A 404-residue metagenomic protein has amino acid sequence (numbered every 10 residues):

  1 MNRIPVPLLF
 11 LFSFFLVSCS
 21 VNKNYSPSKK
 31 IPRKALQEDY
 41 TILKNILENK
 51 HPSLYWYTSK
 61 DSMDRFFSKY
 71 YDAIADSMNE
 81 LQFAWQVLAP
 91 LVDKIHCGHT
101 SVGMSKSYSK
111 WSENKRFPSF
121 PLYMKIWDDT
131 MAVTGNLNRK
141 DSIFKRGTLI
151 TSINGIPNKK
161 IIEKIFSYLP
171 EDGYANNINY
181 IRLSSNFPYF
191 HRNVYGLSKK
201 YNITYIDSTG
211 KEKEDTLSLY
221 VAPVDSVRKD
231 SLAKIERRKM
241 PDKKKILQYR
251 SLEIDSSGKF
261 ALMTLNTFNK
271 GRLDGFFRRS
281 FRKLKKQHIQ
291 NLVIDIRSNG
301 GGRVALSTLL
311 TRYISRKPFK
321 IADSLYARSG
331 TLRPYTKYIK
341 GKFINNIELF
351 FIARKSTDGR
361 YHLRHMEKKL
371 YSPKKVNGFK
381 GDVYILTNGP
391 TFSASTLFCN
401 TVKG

Functional and structural regions predicted by a protein language model:
M1-L8: Bacterial N-terminal signal peptides that target proteins for export
L8-L16: Bacterial N-terminal signal peptides
S20-L292, I296-Y326, Y338, Y384: Flexible, low-complexity junctional segments that flank or bridge functional domains
S112, G302-D382: Gly/Ser/Thr-rich loop/hinge elements
R139-S142, K375, N400: Residue "hotspots" at secondary-structure boundaries inside conserved domains
L273-F277, K368-L370, A394-S395: Amphipathic coiled-coil/heptad-repeat helices and related helical stalk/stem segments that mediate oligomerization
D382-G404: Extended C-terminal subregions enriched in glycine
